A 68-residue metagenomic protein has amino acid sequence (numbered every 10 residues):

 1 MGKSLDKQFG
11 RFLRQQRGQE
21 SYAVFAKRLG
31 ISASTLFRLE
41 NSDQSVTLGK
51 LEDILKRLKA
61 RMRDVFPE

Functional and structural regions predicted by a protein language model:
M1-G18, R28: A short, Lys/Arg-rich alpha-helix, primarily the initiator
G18-R38: Short alpha-helical DNA-recognition segment
Q19-S21, V46-G49: Residue-level signal for the short linker/turn that defines the boundary of a DNA-recognition helix
R38, P67-E68: Phosphate-coordinating loops and pocket residues in cytosolic domains that bind phosphorylated ligands
N41: Short, conserved catalytic or interaction motifs in soluble domains
T47-V65: DNA major-groove recognition helix of helix-turn-helix/homeodomain DNA-binding modules
